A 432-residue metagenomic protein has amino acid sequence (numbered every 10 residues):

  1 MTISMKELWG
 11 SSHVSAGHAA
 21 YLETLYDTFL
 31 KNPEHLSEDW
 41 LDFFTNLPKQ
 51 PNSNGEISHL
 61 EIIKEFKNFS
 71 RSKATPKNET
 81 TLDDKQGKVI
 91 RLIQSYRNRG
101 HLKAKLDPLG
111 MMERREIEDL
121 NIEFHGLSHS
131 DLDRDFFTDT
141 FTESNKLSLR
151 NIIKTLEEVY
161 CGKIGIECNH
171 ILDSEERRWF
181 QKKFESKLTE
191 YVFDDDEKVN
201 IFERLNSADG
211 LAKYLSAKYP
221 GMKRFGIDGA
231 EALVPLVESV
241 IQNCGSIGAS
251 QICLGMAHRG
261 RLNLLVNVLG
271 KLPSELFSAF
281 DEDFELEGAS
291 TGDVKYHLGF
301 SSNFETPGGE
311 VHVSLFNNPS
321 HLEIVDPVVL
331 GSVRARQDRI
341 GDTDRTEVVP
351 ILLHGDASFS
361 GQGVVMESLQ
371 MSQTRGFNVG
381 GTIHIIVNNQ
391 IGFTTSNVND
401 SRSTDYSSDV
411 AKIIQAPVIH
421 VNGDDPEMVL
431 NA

Functional and structural regions predicted by a protein language model:
T2-K6, H18-E23, H129-F137, S216-P220 (+4 more regions): Short acidic (Asp/Glu) and glycine-rich catalytic loops that position anionic groups and cofactors
T2-Q50: Subset of Sec-pathway N-terminal targeting signals
M5, G10, L47-L233, A249: Extended, charge-enriched "interface" segments that sit outside catalytic cores
S12-S15, L30, N78-L82, T142-K146 (+6 more regions): Hydrophobic alpha-helical scaffolding
L36, V89-M112, V240, C244-L264 (+2 more regions): Amphipathic alpha-helical packing elements
K88-R91, D139, K154, E167 (+4 more regions): Short alpha-helical segments and helix-capping/turn motifs at coil-helix boundaries
G210, Y214-S274: Active-site pocket-lining segments that scaffold enzyme catalytic pockets across diverse folds
S250-G423: Cofactor-binding active-site loop characterized by glycine-rich and histidine/acidic residues
